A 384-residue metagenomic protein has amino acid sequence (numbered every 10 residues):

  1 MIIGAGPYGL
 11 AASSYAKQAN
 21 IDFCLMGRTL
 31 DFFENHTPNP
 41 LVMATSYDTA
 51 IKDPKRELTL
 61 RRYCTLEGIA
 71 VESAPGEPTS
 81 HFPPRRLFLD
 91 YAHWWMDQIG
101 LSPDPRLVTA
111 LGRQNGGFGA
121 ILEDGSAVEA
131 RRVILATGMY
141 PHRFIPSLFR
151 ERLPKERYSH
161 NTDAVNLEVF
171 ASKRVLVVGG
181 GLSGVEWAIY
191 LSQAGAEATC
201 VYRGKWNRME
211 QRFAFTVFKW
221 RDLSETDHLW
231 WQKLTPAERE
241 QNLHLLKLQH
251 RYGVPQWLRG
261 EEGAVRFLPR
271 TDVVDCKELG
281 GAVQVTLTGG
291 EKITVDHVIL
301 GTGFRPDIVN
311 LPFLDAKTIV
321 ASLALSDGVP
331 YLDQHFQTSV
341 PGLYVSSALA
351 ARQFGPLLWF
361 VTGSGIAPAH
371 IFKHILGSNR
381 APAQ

Functional and structural regions predicted by a protein language model:
M1-L30, E77-L182, E186-Q384: Flavin (primarily FAD) cofactor-binding/catalytic cores of flavoenzymes
H36-T37, I51, R212, P312: Short, flexible helix/strand-to-coil boundary loops that buttress conserved ligand/catalytic motifs in alpha/beta
T37-D48: Glycine-rich phosphate-binding loop and adjoining beta1-alpha1-beta2 segment of Rossmann-like nucleotide-binding folds
T49-L89, G100: A conserved beta-strand/loop capping segment in the N-terminal third of enzymes that catalyze redox or closely related
